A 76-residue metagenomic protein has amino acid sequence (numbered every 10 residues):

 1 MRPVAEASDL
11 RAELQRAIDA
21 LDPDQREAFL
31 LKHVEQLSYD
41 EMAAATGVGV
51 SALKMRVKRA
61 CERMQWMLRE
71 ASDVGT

Functional and structural regions predicted by a protein language model:
M1-D19: Acidic, proline/glycine-rich intrinsically disordered inter-domain spacer in sigma factors
D19, H33, Q65: Short, locally clustered residues in the helix-turn-helix/winged-helix DNA-binding domain
D24-Q25: The N-cap/first-turn positions of alpha helices within or immediately adjacent to helix-turn-helix DNA-binding domains
A28-K32: A short pre-motif secondary-structure segment
E35-Q36, E41: Flexible coil/turn residues that form the inter-helical turn or adjacent wing/linker of helix-turn-helix
D40, T46-E70: DNA-recognition helix of helix-turn-helix
V74-T76: Intrinsically disordered, low-complexity basic tails/linkers immediately adjacent to helix-turn-helix/homeobox/MYB/SANT
